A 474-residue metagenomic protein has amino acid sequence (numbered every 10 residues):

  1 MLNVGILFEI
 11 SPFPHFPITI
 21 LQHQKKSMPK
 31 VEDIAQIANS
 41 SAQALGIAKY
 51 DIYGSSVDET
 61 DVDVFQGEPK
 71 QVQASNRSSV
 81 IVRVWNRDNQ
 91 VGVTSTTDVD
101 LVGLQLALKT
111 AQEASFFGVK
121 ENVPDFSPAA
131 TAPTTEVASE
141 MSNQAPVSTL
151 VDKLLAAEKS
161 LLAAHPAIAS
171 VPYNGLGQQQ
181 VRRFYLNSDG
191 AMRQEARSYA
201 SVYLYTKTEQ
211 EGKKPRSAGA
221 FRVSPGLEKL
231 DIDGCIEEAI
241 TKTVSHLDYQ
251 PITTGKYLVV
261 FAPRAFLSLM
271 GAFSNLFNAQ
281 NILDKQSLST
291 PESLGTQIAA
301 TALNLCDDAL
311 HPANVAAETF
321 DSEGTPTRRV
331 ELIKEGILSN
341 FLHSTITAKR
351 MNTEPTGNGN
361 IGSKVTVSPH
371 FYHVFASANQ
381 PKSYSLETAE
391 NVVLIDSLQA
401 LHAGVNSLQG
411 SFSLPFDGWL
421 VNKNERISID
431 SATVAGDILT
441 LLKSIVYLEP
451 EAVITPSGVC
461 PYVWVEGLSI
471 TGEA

Functional and structural regions predicted by a protein language model:
I10, H15-A474: N-terminal small-residue-enriched
